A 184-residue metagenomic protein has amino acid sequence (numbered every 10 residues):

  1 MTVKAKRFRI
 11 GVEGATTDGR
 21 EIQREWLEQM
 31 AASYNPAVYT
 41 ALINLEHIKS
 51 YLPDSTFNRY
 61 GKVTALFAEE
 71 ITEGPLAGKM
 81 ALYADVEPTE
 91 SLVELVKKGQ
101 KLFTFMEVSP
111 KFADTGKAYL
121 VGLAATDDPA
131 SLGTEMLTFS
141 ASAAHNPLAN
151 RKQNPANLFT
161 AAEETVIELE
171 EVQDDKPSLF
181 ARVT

Functional and structural regions predicted by a protein language model:
M1-R151: N-terminal, leucine/charged-rich tether regions that mediate assembly and partner docking in large macromolecular
L137-T184: Intrinsically disordered, low-complexity terminal/linker regions enriched in Pro/Ser/Gly and acidic residues
